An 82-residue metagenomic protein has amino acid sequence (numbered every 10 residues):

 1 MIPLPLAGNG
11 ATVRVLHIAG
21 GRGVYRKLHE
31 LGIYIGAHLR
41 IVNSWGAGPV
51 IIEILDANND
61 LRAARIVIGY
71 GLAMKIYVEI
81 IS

Functional and structural regions predicted by a protein language model:
M1, R22-K27, A37-H38: Short alpha-helix capping/helix-loop boundary micro-motifs
M1-N9, I18-A19: Mixed-charge, Lys/Arg-rich low-complexity intrinsically disordered regions
A11-Y25: Short, structured beta-strand/loop micro-motifs enriched in basic residues and often containing a Trp
Y25, G46-I54: Short, Lys/Arg- and Gly-enriched loop/turn segments at beta-strand edges
I52-S82: C-terminal structural segments of small proteins and small subunits
